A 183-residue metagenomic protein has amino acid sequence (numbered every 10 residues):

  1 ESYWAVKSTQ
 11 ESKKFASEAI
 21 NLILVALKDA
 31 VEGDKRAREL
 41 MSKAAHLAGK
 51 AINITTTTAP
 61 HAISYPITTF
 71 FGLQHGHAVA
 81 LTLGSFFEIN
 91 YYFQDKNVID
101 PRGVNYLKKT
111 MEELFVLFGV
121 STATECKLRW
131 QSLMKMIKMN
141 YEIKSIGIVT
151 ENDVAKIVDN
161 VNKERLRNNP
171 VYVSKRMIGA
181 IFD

Functional and structural regions predicted by a protein language model:
E1-T55, P170: Carboxylate- and glycine-rich phosphate/diphosphate-binding segment that chelates Mg2+/Mn2+
Y3, N21, S42, L47 (+4 more regions): Glycine-rich flexible loops
K13, N53, G72-L73, V120 (+2 more regions): Hydrophobic alpha-helical scaffolding
S17-E18, T57-T58, N105, Q131-K138 (+1 more regions): Short acidic alpha-helix initiation/capping motifs at coil-to-helix transition points, especially at protein N-termini
M41-G49, L83, W130, M134 (+2 more regions): Short alpha-helical scaffolding segments that buttress acidic/His motifs in well-ordered protein cores
L47-V79, K163-N168: Glycine-rich phosphate/pyrophosphate-binding beta-alpha loops
L73-D153: Gly/Pro-rich interdomain helix-loop hinge
T150-D183: Short, amphipathic C-terminal "tail helix"
